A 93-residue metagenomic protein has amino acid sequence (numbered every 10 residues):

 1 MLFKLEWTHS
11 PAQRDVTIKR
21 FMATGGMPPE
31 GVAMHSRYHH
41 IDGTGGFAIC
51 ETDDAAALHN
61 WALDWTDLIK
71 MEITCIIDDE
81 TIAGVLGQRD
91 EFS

Functional and structural regions predicted by a protein language model:
M1-S93: Conserved, structured core segments of small domains
